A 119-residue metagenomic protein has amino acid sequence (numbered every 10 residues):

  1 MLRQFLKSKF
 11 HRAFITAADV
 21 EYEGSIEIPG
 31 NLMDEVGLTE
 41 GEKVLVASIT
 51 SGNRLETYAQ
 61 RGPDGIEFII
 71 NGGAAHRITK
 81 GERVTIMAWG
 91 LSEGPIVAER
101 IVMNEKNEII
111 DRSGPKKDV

Functional and structural regions predicted by a protein language model:
M1-K7: Extreme N-terminal tail/first-helix region
F5, F14-T16, V20-G94, K106: Compact, glycine-rich, soluble single-domain proteins
K7-K9, E99: Intrinsically disordered, low-complexity regulatory/interaction regions
G94-V119: Helix-rich terminal scaffold detector
